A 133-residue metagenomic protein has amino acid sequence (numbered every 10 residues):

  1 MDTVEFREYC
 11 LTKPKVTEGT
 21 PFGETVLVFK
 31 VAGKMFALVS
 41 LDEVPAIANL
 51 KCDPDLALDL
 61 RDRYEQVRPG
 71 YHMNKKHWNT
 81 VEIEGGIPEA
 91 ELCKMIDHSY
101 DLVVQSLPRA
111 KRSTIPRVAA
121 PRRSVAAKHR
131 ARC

Functional and structural regions predicted by a protein language model:
M1-C133: Charge-dense, helix-prone N-terminal extensions
